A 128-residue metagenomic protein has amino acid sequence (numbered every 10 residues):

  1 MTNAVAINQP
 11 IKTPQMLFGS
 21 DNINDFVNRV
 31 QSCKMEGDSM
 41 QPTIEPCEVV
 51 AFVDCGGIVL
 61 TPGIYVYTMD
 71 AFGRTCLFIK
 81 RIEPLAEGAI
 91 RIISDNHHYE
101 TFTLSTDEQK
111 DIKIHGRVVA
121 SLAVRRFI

Functional and structural regions predicted by a protein language model:
M1-G19, R125-R126: Extended boundary segments
A4, I23-I128: Acidic/glycine-rich C-terminal interaction modules and beta/coil loop segments that lie outside canonical DNA-binding
